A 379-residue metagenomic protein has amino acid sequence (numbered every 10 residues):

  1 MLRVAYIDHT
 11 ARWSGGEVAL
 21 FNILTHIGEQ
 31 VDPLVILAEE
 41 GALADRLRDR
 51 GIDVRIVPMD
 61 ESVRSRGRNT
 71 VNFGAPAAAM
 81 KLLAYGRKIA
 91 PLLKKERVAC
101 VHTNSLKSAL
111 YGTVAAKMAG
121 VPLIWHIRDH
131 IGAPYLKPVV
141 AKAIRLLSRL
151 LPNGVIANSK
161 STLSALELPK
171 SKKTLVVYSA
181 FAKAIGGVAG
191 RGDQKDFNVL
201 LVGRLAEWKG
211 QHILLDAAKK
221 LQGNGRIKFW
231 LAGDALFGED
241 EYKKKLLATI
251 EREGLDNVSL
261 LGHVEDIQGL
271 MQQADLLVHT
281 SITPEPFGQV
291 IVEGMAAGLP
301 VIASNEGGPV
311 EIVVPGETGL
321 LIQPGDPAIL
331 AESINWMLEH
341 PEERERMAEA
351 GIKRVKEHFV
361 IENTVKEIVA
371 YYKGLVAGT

Functional and structural regions predicted by a protein language model:
E17-N22, F197, A206-K220, E241 (+1 more regions): A conserved mid-protein helix/loop that constitutes part of the nucleotide-sugar donor-binding site
I36-A42, V202, K228-K244, L260: Glycosyltransferase donor-sugar binding loop
T103-A109, I127: Short His-centered aromatic/hydrophobic patch
S164-K172, Y178-D196, E362, T379: Acidic anion/phosphate-binding donor-loop and adjacent secondary structure in glycosyltransferase catalytic cores
K243-V264: Nucleotide-activated donor-binding/catalytic signature segment of Leloir-type glycosyltransferases, i.e., the conserved
P300-A303: Short hydrophobic beta-strand element within catalytic cores of glycosyltransferases and related nucleotide-activated
P315-G316, L320-P327, W336-E342: Conserved acidic donor-binding segment of nucleotide-sugar-dependent glycosyltransferases
I329, W336, E343-H358, T364-A370: A short, well-ordered alpha-helix in the C-terminal region of glycosyltransferases
